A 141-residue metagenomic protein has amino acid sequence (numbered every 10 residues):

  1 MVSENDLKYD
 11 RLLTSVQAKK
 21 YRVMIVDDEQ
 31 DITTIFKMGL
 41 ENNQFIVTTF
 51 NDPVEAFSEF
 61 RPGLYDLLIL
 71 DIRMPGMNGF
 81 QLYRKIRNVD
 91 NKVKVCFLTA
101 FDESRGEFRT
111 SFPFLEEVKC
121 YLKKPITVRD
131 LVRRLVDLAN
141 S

Functional and structural regions predicted by a protein language model:
M1-R22, T127-S141: Non-catalytic signal-transmission and effector/linker regions of two-component phosphorelay proteins
D27, D71, T99: Active-site residues of response regulator receiver
Q30-T48, L138: Two-component/phosphorelay signaling modules centered on CheY-like receiver
T49-L67: Acidic, metal-coordinating helix/loop segments flanking the phosphotransfer/catalytic sites of two-component signaling
N51-D52, N78-L82: Acidic catalytic/metal-coordinating carboxylates
S58, F80-N91: Short amphipathic alpha-helix used as the core "switch/output" element in two-component signaling
M74: Receiver (REC) domain active-site loop signature in two-component systems and cognate sites in sensor histidine kinases
Q81, D102-L122, R129, R133: Alpha4 helix (beta4-alpha4-beta5 surface) of REC/receiver domains from two-component response regulators
